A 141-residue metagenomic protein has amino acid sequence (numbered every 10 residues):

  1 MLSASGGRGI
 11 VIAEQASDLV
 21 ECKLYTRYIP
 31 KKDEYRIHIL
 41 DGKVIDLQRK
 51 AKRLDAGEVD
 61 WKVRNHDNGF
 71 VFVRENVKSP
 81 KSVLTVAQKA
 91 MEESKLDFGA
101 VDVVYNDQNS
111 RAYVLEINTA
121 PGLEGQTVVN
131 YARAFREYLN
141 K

Functional and structural regions predicted by a protein language model:
M1-Y35, L40-I45, V77-T85, Y138-K141: Active-site nucleotide/adenylate-binding loops and adjacent lid/helix of ATP-dependent enzymes
G7-V11, A56-G57, Q126-V129: Short, charged, surface-exposed secondary-structure boundary motifs
K43, L47-L54, I117-G122: Short beta->alpha transition motifs characteristic of CBS
I45, D60, Y113-L115: Generic structural signal for well-ordered beta-strand positions
L54-V77: Flexible internal linker/loop segments at domain or repeat junctions
P80-Q88, R111-V114: Short amphipathic alpha-helical surface patches that serve as generic macromolecular interface elements
E92-L96, Y105-K141: C-terminal active-site "lid" helix and adjoining low-complexity regulatory extension at the edge of ATP-using catalytic
V101-V103: Hydrophobic residue at the +6 position relative to the catalytic HRD Asp in the kinase catalytic loop
